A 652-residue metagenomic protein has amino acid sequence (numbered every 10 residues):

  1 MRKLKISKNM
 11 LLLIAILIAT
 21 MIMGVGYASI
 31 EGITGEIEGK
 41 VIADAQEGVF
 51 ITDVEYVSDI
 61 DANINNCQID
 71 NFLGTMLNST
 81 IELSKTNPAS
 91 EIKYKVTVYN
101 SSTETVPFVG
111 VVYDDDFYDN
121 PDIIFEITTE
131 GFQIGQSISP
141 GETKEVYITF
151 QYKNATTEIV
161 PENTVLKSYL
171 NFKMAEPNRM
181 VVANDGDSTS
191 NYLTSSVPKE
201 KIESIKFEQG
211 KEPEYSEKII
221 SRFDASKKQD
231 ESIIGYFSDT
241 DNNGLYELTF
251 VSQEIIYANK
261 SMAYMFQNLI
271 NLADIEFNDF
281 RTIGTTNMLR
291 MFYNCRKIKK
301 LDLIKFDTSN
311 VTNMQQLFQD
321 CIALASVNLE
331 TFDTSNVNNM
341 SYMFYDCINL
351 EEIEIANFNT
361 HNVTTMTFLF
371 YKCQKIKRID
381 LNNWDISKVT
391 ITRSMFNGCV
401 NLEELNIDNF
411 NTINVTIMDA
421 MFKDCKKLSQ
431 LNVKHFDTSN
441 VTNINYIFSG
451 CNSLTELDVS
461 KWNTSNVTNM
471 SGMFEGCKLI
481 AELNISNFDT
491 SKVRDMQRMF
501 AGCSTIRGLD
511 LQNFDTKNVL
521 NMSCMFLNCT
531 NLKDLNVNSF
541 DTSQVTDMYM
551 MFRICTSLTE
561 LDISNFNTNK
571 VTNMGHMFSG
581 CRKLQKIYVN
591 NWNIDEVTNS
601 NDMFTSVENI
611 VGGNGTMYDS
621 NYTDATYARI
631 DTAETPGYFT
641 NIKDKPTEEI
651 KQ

Functional and structural regions predicted by a protein language model:
R2-T75, V160-L166, N171-N178: Short, polar/proline-rich extracytoplasmic segments that appear immediately after membrane translocation
V57-E104: Extracytoplasmic/periplasmic/luminal assembly and interaction segments in envelope/secretory/respiratory proteins
M76, D116-F117: Extracellular and organelle-lumenal recognition/adhesion modules and their flexible linkers in secreted
S79-S84, F132-I138: Beta-strand-rich interaction surfaces with strong enrichment in secreted/lumenal proteins
N87-P107, V112, P140-N178, M262 (+3 more regions): C-terminal, structured domain-capping segment
F117-F132: Short beta-strand and strand-turn-strand segments in soluble, beta-rich domains
N178-Q652: Negatively charged
